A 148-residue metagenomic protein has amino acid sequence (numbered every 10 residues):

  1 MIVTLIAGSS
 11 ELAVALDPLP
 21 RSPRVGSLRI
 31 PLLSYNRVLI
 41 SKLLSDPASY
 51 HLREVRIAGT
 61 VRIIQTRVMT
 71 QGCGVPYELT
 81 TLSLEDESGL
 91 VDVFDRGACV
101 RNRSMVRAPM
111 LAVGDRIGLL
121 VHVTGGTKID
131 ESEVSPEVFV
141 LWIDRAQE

Functional and structural regions predicted by a protein language model:
M1-G8: Bacterial N-terminal signal peptides
L12-E148: OB-fold and OB-like single-stranded nucleic-acid-recognition modules and their adjacent interaction interfaces
